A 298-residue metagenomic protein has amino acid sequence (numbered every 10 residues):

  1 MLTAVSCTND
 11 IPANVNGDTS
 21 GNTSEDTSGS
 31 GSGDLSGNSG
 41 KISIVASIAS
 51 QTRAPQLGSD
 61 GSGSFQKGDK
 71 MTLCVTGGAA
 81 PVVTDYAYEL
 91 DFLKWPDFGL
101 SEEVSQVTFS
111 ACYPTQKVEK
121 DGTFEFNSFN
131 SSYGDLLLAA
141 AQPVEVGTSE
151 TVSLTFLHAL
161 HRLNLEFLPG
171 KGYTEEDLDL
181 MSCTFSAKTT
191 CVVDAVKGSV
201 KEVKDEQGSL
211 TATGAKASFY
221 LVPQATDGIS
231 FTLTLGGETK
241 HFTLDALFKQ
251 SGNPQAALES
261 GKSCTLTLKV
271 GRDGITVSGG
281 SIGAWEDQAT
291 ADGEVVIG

Functional and structural regions predicted by a protein language model:
L2-G298: Sec-type signal peptide cleavage vicinity
